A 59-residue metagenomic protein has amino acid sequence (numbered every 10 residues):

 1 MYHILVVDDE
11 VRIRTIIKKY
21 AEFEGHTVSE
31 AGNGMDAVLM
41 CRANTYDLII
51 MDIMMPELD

Functional and structural regions predicted by a protein language model:
M1-H3: Non-catalytic signal-transmission and effector/linker regions of two-component phosphorelay proteins
L5-V6, H26: A generic structural signal for short
V7-D8, A31, I49: Conserved sequence signature across two-component system core domains
V11-S29: Two-component/phosphorelay signaling modules centered on CheY-like receiver
E30-L39: Helix N-cap/capping motif at the beta->alpha junctions
N44-I50: Active-site beta3 strand of CheY-like receiver
M55: Receiver (REC) domain active-site loop signature in two-component systems and cognate sites in sensor histidine kinases
